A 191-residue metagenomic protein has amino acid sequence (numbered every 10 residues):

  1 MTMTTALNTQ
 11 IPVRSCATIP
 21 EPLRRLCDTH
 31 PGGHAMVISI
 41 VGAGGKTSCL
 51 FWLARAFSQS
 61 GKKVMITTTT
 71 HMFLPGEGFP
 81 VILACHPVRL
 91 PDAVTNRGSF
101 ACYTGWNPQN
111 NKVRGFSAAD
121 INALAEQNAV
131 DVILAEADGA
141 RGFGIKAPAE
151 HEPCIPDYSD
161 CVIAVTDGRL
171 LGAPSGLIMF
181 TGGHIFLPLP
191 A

Functional and structural regions predicted by a protein language model:
T2-L23: N-terminal pre-Walker A segment at the start of P-loop NTPase domains
I19-S58: Walker A (P-loop) phosphate-binding motif
T29-G33, S58, D92-T95, L124-N128 (+1 more regions): Solvent-exposed alpha-helices and their adjacent loops that cap or buttress functional pockets in soluble metabolic
I40, V64-T68, A101-T104, V132-A137 (+2 more regions): General beta-strand structural signal in soluble alpha/beta enzymes
A54-N111: N-terminal phosphate/diphosphate-binding loop that engages ATP/GTP or pyrophosphate donors across diverse enzyme folds
T104-A147: Phosphate-binding/switch loop-helix module in NTP-utilizing enzymes
A149-L170: Inter-motif core of Ras-like GTPase G domains
R169-A191: C-terminal accessory "lid"/substrate-recognition subdomains
